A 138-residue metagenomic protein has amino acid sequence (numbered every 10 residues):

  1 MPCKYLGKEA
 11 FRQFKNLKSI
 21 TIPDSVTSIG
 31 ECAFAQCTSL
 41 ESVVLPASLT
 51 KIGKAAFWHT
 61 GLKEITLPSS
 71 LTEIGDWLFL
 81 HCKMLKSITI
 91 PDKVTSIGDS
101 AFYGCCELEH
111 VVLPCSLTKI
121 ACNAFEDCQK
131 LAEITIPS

Functional and structural regions predicted by a protein language model:
M1-Y5, K15-S28, T38-K51, T60-E73 (+3 more regions): Structural signature of tandem-repeat unit edges
G7-R12, G30-A33, G53-A56, G75-L80 (+2 more regions): Consensus positions within tandem repeat domains that build extended binding/scaffold surfaces
